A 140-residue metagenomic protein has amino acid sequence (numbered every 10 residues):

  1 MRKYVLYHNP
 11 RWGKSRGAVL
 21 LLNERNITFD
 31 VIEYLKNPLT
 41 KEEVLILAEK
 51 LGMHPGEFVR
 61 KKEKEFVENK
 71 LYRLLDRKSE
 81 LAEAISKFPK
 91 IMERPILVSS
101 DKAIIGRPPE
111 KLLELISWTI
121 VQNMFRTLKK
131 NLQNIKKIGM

Functional and structural regions predicted by a protein language model:
M1-R25, F29-Y34: Local sequence-structure signature of Cys/Sec-based thiol-disulfide redox active-site neighborhoods
K36-M140: Thiol/selenol-based redox catalytic cores and closely related redox-interacting motifs
